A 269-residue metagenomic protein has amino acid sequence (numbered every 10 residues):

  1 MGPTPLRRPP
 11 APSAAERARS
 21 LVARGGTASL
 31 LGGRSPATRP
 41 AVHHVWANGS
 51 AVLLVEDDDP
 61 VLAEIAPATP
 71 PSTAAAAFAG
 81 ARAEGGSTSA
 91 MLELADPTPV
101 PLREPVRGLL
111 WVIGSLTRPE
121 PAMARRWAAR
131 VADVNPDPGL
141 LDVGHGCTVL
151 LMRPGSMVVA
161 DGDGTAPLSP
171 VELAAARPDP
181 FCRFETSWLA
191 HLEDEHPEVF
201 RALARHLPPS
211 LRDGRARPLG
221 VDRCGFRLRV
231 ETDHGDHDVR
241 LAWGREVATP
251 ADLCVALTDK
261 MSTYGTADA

Functional and structural regions predicted by a protein language model:
M1, A128-A269: C-terminal edge-of-domain segments
M1-A83: An N-terminal domain-cap segment
T27, W111-I113, V149-L151: Conserved hydrophobic/aromatic beta-strand scaffold that supports enzyme active sites
A28-S29, A51, L116-T117, S156-V159: Short beta-strand segments in beta-sandwich/barrel cores
L30-S35, A95, R229-E231: A generic structural motif
N48-S50, R107-L109, R223, H234-D236: Coil-to-beta-strand transition motifs
A51-L53, M91, L151, R227: General beta-strand recognition
D58-L140, D236-D238, R245: Short, structured beta-strand-loop surface elements
